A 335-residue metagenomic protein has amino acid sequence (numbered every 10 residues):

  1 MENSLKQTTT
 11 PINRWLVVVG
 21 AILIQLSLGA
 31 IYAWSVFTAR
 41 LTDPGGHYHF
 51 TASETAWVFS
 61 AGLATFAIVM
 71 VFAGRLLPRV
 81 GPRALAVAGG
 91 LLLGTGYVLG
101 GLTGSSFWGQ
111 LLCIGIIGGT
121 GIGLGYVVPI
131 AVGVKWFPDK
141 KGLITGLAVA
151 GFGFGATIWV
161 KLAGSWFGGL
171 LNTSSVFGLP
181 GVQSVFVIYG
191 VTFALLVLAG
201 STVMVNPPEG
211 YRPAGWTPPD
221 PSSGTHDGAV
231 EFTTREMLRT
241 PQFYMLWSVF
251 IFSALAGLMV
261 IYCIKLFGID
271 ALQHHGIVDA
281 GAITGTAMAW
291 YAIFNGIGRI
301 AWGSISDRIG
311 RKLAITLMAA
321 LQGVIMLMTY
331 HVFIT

Functional and structural regions predicted by a protein language model:
L26, G96, F107-L124, I251 (+1 more regions): Hydrophobic core of transmembrane alpha-helices in multi-pass small-molecule transporters, especially MFS/SLC-type
W34-L41, I144, V160-A163, T233-S304: Extracytoplasmic gate region of multi-pass secondary transporters
L41, G115, G123-T145, I264: Intracellular juxtamembrane helix-capping segments at the cytosolic ends of symmetry-related transmembrane helices
W57-R75, A289-W302: Central cavity-lining transmembrane alpha-helices of secondary-active solute carriers, predominantly the Major
P78-G90, D307-A320: Cytoplasmic membrane-interface "Motif A"-like loop-to-helix N-cap segments of 12-TM Major Facilitator Superfamily
L91-S105, A320-I334: C-terminal ends and interior cores of transmembrane alpha-helices in multi-pass membrane transporters/permeases
F137-G168: Glycine-rich segments within core transmembrane alpha-helices of 12-TM secondary carriers
G190-G224: C-terminal membrane-cytosol helix-exit motif in multi-pass small-molecule transporters
